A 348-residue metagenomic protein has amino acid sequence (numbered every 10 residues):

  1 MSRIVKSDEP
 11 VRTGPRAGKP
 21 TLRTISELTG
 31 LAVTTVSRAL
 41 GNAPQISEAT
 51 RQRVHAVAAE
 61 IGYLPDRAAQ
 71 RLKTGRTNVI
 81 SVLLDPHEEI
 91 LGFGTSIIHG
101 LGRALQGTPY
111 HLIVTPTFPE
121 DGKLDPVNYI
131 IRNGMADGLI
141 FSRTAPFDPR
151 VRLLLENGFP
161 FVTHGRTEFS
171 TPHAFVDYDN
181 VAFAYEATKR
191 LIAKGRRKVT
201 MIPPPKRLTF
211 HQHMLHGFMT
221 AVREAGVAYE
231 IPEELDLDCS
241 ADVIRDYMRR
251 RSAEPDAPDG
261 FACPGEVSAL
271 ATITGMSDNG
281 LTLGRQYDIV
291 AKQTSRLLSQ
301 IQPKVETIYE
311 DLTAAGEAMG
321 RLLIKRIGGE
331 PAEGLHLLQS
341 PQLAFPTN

Functional and structural regions predicted by a protein language model:
M1-N78: N-terminal helix-turn-helix DNA-binding module of bacterial transcription factors
P15, R249-N348: Flexible loop/turn connectors
Q52, I61-P126: Amphipathic helical "hinge" segments at domain boundaries
R53, G92-G107, F183-A187, T209-A228 (+4 more regions): Short, solvent-exposed amphipathic alpha-helices that sit in or adjacent to ligand/effector-binding or catalytic
L105-T117, T171, M219-V243: Short beta-strand elements in bilobed, periplasmic/extracellular small-molecule ligand-binding domains
S142-E186, V267, Q293-V305: Flexible loop/hinge segments that line or gate small-molecule binding clefts
V176-M201, A241-R250, A269, E310-G328: Hydrophobic alpha-helical segments within soluble ligand-binding/sensing domains
A187-V227, P331, L335-N348: An alpha-beta-alpha
